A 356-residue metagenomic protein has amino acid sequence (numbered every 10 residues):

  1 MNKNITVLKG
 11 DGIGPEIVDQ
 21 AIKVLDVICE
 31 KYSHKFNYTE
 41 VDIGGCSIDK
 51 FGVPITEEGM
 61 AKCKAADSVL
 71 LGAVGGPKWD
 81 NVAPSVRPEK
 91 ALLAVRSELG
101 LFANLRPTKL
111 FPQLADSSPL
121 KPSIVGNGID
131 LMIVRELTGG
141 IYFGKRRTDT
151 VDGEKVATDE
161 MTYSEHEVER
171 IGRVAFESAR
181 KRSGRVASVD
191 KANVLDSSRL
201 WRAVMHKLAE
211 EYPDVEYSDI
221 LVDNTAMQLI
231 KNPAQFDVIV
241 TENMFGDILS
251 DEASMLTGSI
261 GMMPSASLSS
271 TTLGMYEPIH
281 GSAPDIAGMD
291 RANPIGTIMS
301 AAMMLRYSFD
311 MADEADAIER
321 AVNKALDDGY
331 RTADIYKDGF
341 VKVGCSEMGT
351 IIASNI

Functional and structural regions predicted by a protein language model:
M1-G12, T39-V41, T332-Y336: Generic N-terminal amphipathic, Lys/Arg-enriched alpha-helix
T6-K23, V27-C29, V151-D223, Q235: Glycine-rich phosphate/diphosphate-binding loop of Rossmann-like nucleotide-binding domains
D11-G14, D67, V134, A175 (+4 more regions): Buried hydrophobic positions in well-ordered alpha/beta secondary-structure cores of metabolic enzymes
S33-E57, M227-L229: N-terminal beta-loop-helix "entrance" segment that forms/cooperates in small-molecule cofactor or anionic ligand
G45-I48, I230-Y330: Glycine-rich phosphate/nucleotide-binding loop
D49-T158, M244: N-terminal glycine-rich phosphate/adenylate-binding segment common to multiple enzyme folds
Q113, I220-M227: Short acidic loop-to-helix transition motifs that present clustered carboxylates
T138-G139, F143-R182, V186-S188, A192-V194 (+3 more regions): Glycine-rich phosphate/pyrophosphate-binding loop and the adjoining helix
